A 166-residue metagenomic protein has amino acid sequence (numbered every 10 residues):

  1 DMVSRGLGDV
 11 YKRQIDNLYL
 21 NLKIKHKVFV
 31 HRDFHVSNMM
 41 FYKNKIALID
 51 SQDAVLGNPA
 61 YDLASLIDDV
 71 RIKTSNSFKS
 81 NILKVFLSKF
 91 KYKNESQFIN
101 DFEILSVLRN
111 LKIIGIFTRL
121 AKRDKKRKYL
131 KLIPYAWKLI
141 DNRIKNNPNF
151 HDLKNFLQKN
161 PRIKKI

Functional and structural regions predicted by a protein language model:
D1-Y11: Single conserved hydrophobic/aromatic residue that forms the stacking wall/gate of nucleotide- or nucleobase-binding
Y11-K12, V107, Y129-I133: Hydrophobic packing residues in well-ordered alpha-helices of helical domains and bundles
D16-L63, K73-T74: Active-site acidic catalytic loop and adjacent metal/ATP-binding pocket of ATP-dependent phosphoryl transfer enzymes
V36, L56-G57, S80-F90, P134 (+3 more regions): Glycan-recognition and catalytic cores of secretory/periplasmic carbohydrate-active enzymes
P59-K93, V107-D124, A136-R143: Active-site activation/catalytic loop segments of kinase-like enzymes and analogous catalytic loops in related
A60, E103-I104, L130: Alpha-helical transmembrane segments of integral membrane proteins
E95-S106: All-alpha amphipathic helical-bundle segments outside canonical DNA-binding/catalytic cores that form hydrophobic
G115-I166: ATP/Mg2+ or Mg2+-diphosphate-binding catalytic cores that bind nucleotide phosphates or diphosphates via glycine-rich
